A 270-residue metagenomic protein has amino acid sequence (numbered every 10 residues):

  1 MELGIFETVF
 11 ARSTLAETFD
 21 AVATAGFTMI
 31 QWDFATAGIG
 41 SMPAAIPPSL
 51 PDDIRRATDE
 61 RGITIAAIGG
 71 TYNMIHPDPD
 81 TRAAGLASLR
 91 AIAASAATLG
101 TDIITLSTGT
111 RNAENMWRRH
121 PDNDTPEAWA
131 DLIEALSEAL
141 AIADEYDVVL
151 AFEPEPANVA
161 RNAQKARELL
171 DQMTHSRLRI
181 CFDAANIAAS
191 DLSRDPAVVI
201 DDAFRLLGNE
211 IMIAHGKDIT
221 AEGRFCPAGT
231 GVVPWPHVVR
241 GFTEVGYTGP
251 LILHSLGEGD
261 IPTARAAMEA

Functional and structural regions predicted by a protein language model:
M1-G4, V9-T28, D52, D59-R61 (+3 more regions): Histidine-acidic metal/acid-base catalytic patches
A16-E17, D52-E60, I75-F182: Active-site acidic/histidine proton-transfer and metal-coordination neighborhood in alpha/beta enzyme cores
T28-G40: A short beta-strand-loop structural module common to alpha/beta enzyme folds
I30, A66, I104, L150 (+2 more regions): Hydrophobic residues within beta-strands of alpha/beta enzymes
D33, G69, S107, A214-K217 (+1 more regions): Conserved residues at the C-terminal ends of beta-strands
A37-M42, M74-D78, A113-W117, D122 (+2 more regions): A short acidic, helix-capping loop that chelates divalent metal ions and anchors anionic groups
I39-I54: Glycine/small-residue-rich interface belts in oligomeric ring/scaffold proteins and their assembly partners
P43, P47, T81, G85 (+8 more regions): Residue-level preference for long, well-ordered alpha-helices that form the structural scaffold of enzyme catalytic
